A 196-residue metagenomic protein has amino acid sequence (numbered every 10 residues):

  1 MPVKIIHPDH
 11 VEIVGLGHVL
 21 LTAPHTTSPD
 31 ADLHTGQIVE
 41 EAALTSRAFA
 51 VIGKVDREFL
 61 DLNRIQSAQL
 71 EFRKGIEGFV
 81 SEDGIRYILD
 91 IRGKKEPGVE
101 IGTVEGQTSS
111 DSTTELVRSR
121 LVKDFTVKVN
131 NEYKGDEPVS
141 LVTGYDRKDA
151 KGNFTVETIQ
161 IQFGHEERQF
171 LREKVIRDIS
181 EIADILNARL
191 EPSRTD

Functional and structural regions predicted by a protein language model:
M1-T195: N-terminal catalytic or cofactor-binding beta/alpha core of small enzyme domains
